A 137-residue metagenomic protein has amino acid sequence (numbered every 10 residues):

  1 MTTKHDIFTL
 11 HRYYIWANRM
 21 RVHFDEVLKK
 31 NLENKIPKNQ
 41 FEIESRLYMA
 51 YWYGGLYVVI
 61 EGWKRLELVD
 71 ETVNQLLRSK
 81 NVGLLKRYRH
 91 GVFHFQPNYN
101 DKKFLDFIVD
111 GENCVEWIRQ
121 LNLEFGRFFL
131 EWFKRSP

Functional and structural regions predicted by a protein language model:
M1-L84, F107-P137: Amphipathic alpha-helical interface segments
L85-P97: Long, charged low-complexity segments
Q96-D106: Long amphipathic all-alpha helical oligomerization modules
